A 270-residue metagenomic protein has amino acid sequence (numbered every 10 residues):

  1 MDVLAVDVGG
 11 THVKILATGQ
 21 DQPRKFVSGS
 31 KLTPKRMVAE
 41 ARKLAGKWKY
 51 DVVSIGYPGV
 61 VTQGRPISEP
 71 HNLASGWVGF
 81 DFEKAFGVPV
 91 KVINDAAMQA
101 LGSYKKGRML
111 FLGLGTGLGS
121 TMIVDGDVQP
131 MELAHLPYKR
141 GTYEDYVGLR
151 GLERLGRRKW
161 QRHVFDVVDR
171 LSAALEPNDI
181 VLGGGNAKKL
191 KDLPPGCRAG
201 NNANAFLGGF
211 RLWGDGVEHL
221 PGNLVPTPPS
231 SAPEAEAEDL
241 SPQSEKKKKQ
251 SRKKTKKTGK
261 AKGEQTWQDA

Functional and structural regions predicted by a protein language model:
D2-A39, K43, V124-R154: Short glycine-rich, Thr/Ser-proximal phosphate-binding strand/loop in the N-terminal lobe of ATP-dependent enzymes
V3-D7, V52-S54, M109-G113, V181: Short glycine-aspartate micro-motif
V13-A17, G59, L101, L118-I123: Short beta-strand scaffold segments in enzyme catalytic cores
G29-R42, G46-S54, G59-R108, D145-V147 (+1 more regions): Glycine-rich phosphate-binding loop and adjoining helix at the ATP-binding site of ATP-dependent phosphoryl-transfer
Y50, Q161-V181, G185: Proline-aspartate-enriched helix->loop->beta-strand connector
V53-G59, T116, P177-N186, G200-N202: Glycine-rich beta-strand-to-loop/alpha-helix junction loops that act as flexible
E153, K159-R162, R170, N186 (+1 more regions): Oxyanion-binding and handling regions
P229, P233-E234, D239-W267: Intrinsically disordered, polybasic Lys/Arg-rich low-complexity tracts
